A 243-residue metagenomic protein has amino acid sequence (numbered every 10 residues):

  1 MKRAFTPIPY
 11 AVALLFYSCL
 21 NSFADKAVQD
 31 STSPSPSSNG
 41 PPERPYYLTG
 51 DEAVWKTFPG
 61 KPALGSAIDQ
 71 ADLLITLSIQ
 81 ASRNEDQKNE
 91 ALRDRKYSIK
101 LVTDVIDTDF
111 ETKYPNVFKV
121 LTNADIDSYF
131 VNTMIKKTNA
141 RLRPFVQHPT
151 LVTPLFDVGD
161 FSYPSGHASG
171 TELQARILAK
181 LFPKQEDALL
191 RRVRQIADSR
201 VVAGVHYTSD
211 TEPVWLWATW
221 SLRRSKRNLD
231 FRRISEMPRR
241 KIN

Functional and structural regions predicted by a protein language model:
M1-P9: Bacterial N-terminal signal peptides that target proteins for export
P9-S18: Bacterial N-terminal signal peptides
S22-A24: Boundary at the C-terminal end of the N-terminal hydrophobic targeting segment
K26-A203, R224-R227: Hydrophobic alpha-helical bundle signature of multipass membrane enzymes
H167-T171, H206-K241: Alpha-helical transmembrane segments that form the membrane-embedded catalytic/substrate-binding core of multi-pass
R191-R194, D198, I234-N243: Short, conserved aromatic-histidine micro-motifs
